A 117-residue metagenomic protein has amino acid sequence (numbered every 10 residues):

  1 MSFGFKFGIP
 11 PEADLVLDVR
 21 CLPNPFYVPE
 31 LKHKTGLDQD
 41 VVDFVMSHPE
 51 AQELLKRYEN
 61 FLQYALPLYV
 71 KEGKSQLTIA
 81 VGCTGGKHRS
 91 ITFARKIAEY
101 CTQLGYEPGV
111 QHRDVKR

Functional and structural regions predicted by a protein language model:
M1-L77, T102, K116: C-terminal accessory "lid"/substrate-recognition subdomains
F3, G82-T84, R113: Short loop/turn motifs enriched for small/polar and acidic residues
P67, G73, K87, G109-Q111: Recognition helices and adjacent regulatory flanks at domain boundaries
S75-A98: Catalytic cysteine-centered active loop of the rhodanese-like fold, especially the PTP/DSP P-loop
A98-P108: Post-Walker A helix-loop "phosphate-sensing" segment adjacent to the P-loop in P-loop NTPases
Y106-R117: Short beta-strand-centered segment that lines the nucleotide-binding/catalytic pocket of NTP-utilizing
